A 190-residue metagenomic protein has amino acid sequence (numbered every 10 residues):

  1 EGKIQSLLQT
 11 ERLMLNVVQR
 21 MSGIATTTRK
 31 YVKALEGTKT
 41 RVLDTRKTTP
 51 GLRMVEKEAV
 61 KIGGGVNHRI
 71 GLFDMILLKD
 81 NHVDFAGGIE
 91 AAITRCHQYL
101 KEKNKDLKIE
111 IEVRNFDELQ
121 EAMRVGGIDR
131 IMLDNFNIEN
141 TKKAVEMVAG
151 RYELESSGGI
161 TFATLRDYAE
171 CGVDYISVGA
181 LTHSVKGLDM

Functional and structural regions predicted by a protein language model:
E1-E110, R114-V125, R130, E139-M147 (+3 more regions): Acidic/glycine-rich phosphate/pyrophosphate-binding loops and surrounding catalytic core that coordinate Mg2+
D134-N135, G158, A180-L181: Short secondary-structure boundary segments
F162: Cys/His-rich Zn2+-binding cysteine-cluster or related metal-binding knuckle/ribbon modules and their
M190: Conserved catalytic-core motifs characterized by acidic clusters
